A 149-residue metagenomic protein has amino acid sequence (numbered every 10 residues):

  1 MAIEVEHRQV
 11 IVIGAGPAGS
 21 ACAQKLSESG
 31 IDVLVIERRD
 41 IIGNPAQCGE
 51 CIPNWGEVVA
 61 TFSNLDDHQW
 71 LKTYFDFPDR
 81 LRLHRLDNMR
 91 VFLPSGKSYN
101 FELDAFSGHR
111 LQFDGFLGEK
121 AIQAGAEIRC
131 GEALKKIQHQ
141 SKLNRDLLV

Functional and structural regions predicted by a protein language model:
A2-V5, K142: Short, flexible hinge/linker loops that cap or flank conserved catalytic cores
I3, E37, Y99-L103: A short, mixed-charge helix-start or loop-turn motif at secondary-structure junctions
V5-V35: N-terminal Rossmann-like FAD-binding beta1-loop-alpha1 element of flavoenzymes
Q9-V10, G43, L103-A105: Short, contiguous strand/loop micro-motifs
C22, P45, H139-Q140: Short glycine-/acidic-enriched loop or helix-start segments at secondary-structure transitions that form or flank
K25, R39-M89: N-terminal FAD cofactor-binding segment of flavoenzymes
H84-L148: Conserved N-terminal helical subregion
